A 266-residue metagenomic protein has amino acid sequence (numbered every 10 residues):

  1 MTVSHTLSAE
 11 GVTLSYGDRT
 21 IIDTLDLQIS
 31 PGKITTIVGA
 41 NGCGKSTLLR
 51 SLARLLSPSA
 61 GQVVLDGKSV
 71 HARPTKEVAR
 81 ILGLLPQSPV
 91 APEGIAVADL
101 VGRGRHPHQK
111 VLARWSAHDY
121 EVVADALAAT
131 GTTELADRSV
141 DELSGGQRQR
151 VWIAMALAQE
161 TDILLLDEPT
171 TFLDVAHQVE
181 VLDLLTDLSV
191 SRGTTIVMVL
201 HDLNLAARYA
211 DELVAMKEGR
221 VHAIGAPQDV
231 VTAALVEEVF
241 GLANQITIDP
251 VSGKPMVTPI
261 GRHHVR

Functional and structural regions predicted by a protein language model:
L7, I21-T24: Conserved structural motif at the start of ABC-family nucleotide-binding domains
V38-A40: The feature captures the beta-strand-to-loop junction immediately N-terminal to the Walker
A53: Helix-to-loop junction immediately C-terminal to a conserved catalytic motif
G61-S69, V78: Conserved ABC transporter NBD signature motif
R114, S139-L143, Q147: Conserved ABC ATPase signature
L164-E168: Catalytic Walker B motif of ABC-type/P-loop ATPase nucleotide-binding domains
V239-R266: ABC ATPase nucleotide-binding domains
